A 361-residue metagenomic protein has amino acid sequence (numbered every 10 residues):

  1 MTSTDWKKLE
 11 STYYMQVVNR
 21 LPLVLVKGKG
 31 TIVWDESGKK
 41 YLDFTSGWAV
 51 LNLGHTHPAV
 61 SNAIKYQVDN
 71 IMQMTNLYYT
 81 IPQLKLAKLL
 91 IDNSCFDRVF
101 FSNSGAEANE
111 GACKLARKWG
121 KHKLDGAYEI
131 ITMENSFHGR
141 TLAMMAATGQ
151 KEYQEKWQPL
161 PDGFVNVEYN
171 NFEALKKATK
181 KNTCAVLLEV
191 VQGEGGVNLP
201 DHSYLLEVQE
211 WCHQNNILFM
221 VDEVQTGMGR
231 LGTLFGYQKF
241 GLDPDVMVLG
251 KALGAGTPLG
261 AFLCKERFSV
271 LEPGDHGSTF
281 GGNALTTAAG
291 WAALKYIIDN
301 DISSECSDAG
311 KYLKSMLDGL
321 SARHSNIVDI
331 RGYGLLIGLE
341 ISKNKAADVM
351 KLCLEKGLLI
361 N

Functional and structural regions predicted by a protein language model:
M1-N361: Conserved N-terminal phosphate-binding loop of PLP-dependent enzymes in the Aspartate aminotransferase
